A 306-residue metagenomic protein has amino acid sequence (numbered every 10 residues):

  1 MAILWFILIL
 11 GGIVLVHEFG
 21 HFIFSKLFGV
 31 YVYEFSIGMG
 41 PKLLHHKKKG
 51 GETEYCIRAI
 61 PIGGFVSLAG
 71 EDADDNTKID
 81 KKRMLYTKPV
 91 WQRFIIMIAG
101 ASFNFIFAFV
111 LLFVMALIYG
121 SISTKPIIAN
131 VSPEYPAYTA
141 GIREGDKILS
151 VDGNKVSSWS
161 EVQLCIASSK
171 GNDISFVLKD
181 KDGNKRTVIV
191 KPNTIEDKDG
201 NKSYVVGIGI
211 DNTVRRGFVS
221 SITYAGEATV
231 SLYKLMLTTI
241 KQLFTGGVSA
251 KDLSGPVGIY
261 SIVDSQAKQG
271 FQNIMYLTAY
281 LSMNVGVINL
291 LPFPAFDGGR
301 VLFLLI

Functional and structural regions predicted by a protein language model:
M1-W5, I9, W91-I96, T223 (+1 more regions): Alpha-helical transmembrane segments of integral membrane proteins
A2-I79, L281, I288-F296, V301-I306: Small-residue-rich helix-interface/hinge motifs
L27, Y55, I60-N130: Internal alpha-helical transmembrane segments
G29, L111, M115-G120, T245-G246 (+2 more regions): Short helix-capping/hinge motifs at transmembrane helix termini and TM-loop junctions
D80-M84, K88, S132, K191-V287 (+1 more regions): Functional transmembrane alpha-helices
A137-W159, T229: Conserved PDZ fold ligand-binding element
R143, L149-S150, Q163-G209: PDZ-domain C-terminal substructure recognizer with occasional recognition of PDZ-binding tails
F176, T229, N289, F293: Conserved hydrophobic/aromatic pocket- or pore-lining residues that grip, position, or stack substrates in active sites
